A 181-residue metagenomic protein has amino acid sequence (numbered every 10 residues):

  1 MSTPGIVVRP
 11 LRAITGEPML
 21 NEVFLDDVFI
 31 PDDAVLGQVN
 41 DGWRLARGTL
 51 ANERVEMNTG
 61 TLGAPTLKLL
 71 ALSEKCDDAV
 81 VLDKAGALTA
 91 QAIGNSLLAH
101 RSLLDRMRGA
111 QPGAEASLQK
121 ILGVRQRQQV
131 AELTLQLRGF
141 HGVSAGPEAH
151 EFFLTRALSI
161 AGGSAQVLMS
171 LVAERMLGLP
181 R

Functional and structural regions predicted by a protein language model:
M1-A71, L179-R181: FAD-binding core of flavoproteins
A51-R181: Alpha-helical interface subdomain recognition
